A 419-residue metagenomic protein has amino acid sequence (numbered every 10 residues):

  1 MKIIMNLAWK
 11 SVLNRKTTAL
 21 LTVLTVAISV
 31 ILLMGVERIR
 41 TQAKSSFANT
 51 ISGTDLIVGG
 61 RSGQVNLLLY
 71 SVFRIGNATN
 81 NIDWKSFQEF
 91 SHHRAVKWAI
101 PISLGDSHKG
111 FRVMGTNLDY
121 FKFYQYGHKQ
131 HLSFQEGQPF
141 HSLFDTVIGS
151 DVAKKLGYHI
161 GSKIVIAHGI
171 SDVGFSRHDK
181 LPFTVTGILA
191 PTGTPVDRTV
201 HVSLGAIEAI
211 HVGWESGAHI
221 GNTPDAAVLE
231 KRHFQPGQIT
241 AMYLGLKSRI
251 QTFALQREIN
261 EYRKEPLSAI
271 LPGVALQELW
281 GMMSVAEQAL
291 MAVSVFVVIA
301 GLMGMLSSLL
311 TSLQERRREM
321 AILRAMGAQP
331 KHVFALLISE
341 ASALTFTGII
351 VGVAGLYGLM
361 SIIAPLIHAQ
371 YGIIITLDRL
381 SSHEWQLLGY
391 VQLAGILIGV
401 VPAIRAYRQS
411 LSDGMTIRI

Functional and structural regions predicted by a protein language model:
M1-M34, S45, L267, Q329 (+2 more regions): N-terminal Sec/SRP start-transfer signal
G35, I39, A43, F47 (+4 more regions): Juxtamembrane alpha-helical signal-transduction segment immediately C-terminal to a transmembrane helix
G35-K122, P139, K231, E261 (+1 more regions): Hydrophobic, regular-secondary-structure patches
S107-L118, G127-H219: Hydrophobic secondary-structure segments that place a key small or acidic residue at a functional site
R177-T184, I188-E287: Mechanotransmission and gating elements of multispan inner-membrane complexes involved in transport and envelope
V295-M303, L310-A364, Q386, L393-A394 (+1 more regions): Transmembrane alpha-helical interface segments in multi-pass membrane proteins
I350-Y390, V400-D413: Short helix-loop junctions at transmembrane helix boundaries
